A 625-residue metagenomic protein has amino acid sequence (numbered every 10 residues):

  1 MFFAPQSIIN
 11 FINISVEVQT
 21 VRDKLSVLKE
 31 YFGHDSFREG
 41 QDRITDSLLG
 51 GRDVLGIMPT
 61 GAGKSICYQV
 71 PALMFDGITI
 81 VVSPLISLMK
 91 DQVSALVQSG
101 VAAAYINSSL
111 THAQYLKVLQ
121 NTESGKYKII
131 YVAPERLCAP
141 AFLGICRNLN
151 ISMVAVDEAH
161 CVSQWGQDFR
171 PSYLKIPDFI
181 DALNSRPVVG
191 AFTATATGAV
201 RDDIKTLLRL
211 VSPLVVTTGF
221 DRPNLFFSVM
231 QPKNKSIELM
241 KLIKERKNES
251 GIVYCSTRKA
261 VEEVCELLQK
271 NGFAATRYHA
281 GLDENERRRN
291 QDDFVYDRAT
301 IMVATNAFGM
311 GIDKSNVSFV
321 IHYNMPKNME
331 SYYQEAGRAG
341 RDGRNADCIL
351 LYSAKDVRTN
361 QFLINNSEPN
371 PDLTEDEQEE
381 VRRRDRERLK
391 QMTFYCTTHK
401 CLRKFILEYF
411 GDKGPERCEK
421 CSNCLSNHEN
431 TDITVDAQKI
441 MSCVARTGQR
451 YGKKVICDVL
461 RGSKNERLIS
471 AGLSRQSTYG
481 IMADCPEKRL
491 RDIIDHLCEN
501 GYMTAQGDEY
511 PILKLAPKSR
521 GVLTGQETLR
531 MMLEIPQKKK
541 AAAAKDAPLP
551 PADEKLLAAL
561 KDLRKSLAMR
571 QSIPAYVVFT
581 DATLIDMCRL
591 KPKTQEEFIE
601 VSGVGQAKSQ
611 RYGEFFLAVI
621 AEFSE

Functional and structural regions predicted by a protein language model:
S7, I14-Y31, D35, E39 (+6 more regions): Helicase motor core with emphasis on the C-terminal RecA-like subdomain
I8-K24, R358-T359, N370-E375, R384-R386 (+2 more regions): Accessory DNA-binding and partner-docking regions appended to nucleic-acid-acting proteins, especially the terminal
L48, I243, F294, C396 (+2 more regions): Short helix-to-turn junction characteristic of helix-turn-helix DNA-binding domains, especially the helix
S185, K247, H399, Q449 (+1 more regions): Flexible coil/turn residues that form the inter-helical turn or adjacent wing/linker of helix-turn-helix
E380-F410: Short, charged low-complexity linear segments at domain edges
